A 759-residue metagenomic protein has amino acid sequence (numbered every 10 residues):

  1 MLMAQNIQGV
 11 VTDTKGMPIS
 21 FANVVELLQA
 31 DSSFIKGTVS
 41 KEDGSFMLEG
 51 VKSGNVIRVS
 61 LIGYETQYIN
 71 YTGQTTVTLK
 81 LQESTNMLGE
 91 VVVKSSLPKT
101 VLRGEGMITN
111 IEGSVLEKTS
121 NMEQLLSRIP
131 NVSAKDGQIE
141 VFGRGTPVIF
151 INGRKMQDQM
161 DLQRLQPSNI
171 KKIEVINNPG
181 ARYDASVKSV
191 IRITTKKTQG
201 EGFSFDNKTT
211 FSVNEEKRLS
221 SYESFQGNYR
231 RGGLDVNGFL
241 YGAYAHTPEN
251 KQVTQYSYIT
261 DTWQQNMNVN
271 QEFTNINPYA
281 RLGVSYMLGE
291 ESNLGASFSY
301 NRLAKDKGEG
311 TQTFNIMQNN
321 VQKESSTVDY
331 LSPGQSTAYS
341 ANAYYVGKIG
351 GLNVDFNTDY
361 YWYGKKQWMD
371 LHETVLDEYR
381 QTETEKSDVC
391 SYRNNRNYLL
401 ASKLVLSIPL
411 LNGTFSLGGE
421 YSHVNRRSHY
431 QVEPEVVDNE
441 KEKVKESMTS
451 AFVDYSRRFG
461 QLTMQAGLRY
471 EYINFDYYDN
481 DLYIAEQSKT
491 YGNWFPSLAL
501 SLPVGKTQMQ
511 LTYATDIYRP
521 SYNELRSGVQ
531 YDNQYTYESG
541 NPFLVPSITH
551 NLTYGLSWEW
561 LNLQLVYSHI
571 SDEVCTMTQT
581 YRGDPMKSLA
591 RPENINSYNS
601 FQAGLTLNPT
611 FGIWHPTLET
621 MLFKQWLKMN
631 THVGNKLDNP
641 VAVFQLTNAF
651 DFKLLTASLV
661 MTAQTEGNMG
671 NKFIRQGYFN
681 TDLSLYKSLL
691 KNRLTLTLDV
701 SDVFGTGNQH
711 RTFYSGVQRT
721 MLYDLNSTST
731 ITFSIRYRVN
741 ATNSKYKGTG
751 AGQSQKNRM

Functional and structural regions predicted by a protein language model:
A22-L27, S60-Y64, Q74-V115, A134-D136 (+3 more regions): Short, acidic, small-residue-rich periplasmic hinge/interaction motif at the N-terminus of Gram-negative outer-membrane
A30-S45: Short, acidic Ser/Thr/Gly-rich low-complexity loop/linker segments typical of extracellular and cell-surface proteins
E49, R128, R154-G180: Short acidic/polar hinge/loop motifs at secondary-structure boundaries that mediate gating or recognition
Q74-K80, E90, M122-L125, Q159-M160 (+3 more regions): N-terminal periplasmic accessory domains that precede and gate Gram-negative outer-membrane beta-barrel machines
T195-F211, E249-T254, N266, N277-L282 (+7 more regions): Surface-exposed extracellular loop regions of Gram-negative outer-membrane beta-barrel proteins
Y279-L303, V328-D479, P503, T507-Q508 (+3 more regions): Face-selective signature of the C-terminal outer-membrane beta-barrel domain
L399-K403, M448-S450, V545, N551 (+2 more regions): Outer membrane beta-barrel strand-and-loop segments of large Gram-negative receptors, especially TonB-dependent
K443-E446, E486-K489, I517-S571, L589-F601 (+1 more regions): Outer-membrane beta-barrel signature, preferentially recognizing the C-terminal barrel domain of Gram-negative
